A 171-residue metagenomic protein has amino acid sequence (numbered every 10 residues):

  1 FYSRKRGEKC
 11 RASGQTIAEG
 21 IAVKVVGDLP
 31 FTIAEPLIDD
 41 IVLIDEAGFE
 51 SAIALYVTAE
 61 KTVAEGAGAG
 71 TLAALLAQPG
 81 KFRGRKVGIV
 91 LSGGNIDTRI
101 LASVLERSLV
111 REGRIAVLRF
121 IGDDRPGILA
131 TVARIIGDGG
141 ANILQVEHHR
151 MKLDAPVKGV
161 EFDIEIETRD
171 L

Functional and structural regions predicted by a protein language model:
F1-L37, A74-D123, A133: Glycine-rich phosphate/pyrophosphate-binding loop at beta-loop-alpha junctions
Y2, A54-Y56, A77, A155-G159: Short secondary-structure transition/capping segments
K5-R6, A59, G159-F162: Short low-complexity, flexible loop/linker segments enriched in glycine and/or proline with clustered acidic
E19, V23, I41-V42, K61-A64 (+2 more regions): Glycine- and other small-residue-rich loops at beta-strand/loop junctions that grip anionic moieties
G27-R85: Active-site-adjacent helical/loop segments in soluble small-molecule enzymes
L43, V90-L91, V146: Short, conserved beta-strand edge motifs with alternating hydrophobic and charged residues
T98-L171: A conserved regulatory-domain signal marking ACT and ACT-like small-molecule sensing domains and adjacent regulatory
